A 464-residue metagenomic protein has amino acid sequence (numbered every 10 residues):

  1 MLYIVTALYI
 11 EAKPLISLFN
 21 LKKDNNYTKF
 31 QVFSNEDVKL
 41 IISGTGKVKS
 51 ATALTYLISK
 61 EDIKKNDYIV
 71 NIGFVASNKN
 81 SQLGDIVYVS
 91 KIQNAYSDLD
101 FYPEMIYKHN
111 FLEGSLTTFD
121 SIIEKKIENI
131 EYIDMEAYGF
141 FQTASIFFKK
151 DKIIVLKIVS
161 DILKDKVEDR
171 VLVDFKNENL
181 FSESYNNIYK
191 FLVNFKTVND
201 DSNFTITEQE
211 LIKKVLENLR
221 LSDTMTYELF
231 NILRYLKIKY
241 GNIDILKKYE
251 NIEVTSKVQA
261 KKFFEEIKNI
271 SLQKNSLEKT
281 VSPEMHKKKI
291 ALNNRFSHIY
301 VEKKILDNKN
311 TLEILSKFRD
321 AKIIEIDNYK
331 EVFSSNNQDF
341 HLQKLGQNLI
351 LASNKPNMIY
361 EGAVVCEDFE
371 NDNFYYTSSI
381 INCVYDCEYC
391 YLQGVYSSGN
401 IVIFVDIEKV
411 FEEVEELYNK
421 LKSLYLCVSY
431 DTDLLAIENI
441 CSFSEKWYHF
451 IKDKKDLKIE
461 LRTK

Functional and structural regions predicted by a protein language model:
M1-K22, Q82-Q93: Short, conserved "active-site rim" segments that organize catalytic pockets and cofactor/ligand binding
M1-Y3, V38, F296-S297: Extreme N-terminal starter segment of soluble prokaryotic enzymes
V5-L8, G44, Y300-I305, Y430-D433: Structural motif
I16-T28, H109-G114, R319-N328: Short secondary-structure junctions
Y27-V281: Glycine-rich phosphate- or other oxyanion-binding loops that anchor nucleotides, phosphorylated ligands
K279-N373: Flexible, acidic/Gly-rich N-terminal and inter-domain linker regions that tether and position cofactor-handling modules
A352-F369, L392-K464: Conserved Radical SAM active-site core
Y376-V395: Local cysteine-cluster metal-coordination motifs and their immediate loop/turn environment, predominantly Fe-S cluster
